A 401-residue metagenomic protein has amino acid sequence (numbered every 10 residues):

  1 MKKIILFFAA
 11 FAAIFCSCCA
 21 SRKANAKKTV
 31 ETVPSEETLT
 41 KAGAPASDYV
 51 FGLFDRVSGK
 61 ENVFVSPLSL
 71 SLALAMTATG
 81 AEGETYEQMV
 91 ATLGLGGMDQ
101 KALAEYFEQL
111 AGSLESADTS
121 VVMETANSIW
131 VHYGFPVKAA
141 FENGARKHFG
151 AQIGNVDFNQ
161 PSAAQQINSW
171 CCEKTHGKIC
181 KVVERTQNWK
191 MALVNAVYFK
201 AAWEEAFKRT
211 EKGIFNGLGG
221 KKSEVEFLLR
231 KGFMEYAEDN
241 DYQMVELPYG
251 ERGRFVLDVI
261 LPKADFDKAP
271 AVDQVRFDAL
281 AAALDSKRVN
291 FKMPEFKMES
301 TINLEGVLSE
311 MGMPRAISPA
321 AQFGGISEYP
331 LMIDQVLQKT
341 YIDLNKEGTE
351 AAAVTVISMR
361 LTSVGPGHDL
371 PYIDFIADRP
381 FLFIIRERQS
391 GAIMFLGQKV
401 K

Functional and structural regions predicted by a protein language model:
I4-F158, S169, R388, K399: Detector for small/aliphatic-rich hydrophobic stretches
M89-L93, F207-F215, A269-A279: Short Gly/aromatic-enriched secondary-structure transition segments
K101, Y106-K263, A282-P366: Non-catalytic, conformational "gating/processing" segments within enzyme and secreted inhibitor domains
F266-D267, A392: Short beta-strands and strand-coil junctions in structured, solvent-facing domains, enriched
T340, K346-K401: C-terminal soluble interaction/assembly domains
